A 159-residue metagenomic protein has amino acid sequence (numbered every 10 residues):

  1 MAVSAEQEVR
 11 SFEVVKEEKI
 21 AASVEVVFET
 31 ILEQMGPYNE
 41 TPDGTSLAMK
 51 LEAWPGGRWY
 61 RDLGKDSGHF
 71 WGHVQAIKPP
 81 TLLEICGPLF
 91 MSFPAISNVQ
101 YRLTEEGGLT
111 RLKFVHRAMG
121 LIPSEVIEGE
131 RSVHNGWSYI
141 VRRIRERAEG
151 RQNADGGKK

Functional and structural regions predicted by a protein language model:
M1-S46: Hydrophobic ligand-binding cavity/cleft-lining segments
V15, E33-F70, P80-L82, D155-K159: Short beta-edge strand/loop motif at the mouth of beta-sheet-based domains
V15-E17, A48, I122, V126: Generic anion/oxyanion-binding catalytic loop in active/binding sites
K16-E18, Y101, F114-H116: A structural signal for short, well-ordered beta-strand segments
I20-A22, A53, A76: Conserved strand-loop elements at the edges of beta-sheets that form or border functional pockets
V27-I31, W59, V74, I85 (+3 more regions): Hydrophobic pocket/interface hotspot
M49-K50, G64-L109, R117-G120, E146: Hydrophobic-ligand binding "helix-grip"
A118-K159: A conserved amphipathic terminal alpha-helix motif
